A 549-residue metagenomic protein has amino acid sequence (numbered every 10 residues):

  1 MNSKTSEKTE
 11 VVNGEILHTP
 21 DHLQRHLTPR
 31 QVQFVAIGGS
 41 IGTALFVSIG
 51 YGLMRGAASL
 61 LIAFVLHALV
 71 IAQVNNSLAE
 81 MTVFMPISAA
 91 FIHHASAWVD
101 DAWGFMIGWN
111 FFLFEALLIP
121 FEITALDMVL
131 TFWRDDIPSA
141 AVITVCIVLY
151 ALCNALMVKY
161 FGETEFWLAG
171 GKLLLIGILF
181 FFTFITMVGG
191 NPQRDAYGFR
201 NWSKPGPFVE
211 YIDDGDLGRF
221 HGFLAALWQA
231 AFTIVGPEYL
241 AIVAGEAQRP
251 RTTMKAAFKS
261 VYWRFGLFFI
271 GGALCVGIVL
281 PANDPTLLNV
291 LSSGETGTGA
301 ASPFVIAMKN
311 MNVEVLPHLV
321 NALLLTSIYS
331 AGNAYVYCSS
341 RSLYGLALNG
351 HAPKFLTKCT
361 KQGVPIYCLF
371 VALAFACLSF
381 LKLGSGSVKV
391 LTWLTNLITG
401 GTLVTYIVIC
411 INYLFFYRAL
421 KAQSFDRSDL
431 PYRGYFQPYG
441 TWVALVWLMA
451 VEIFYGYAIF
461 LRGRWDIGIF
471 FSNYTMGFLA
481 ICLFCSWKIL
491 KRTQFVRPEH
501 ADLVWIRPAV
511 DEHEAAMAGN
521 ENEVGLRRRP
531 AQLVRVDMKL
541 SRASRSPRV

Functional and structural regions predicted by a protein language model:
M1-G50, M54-A58, I71-A72, N76 (+2 more regions): Membrane-interface "cap" regions at the ends of multi-pass membrane proteins
F34, T43-D135, S139: Extracellular loop-to-transmembrane helix junctions
I87, N110-T124, Q229, I234-E246 (+4 more regions): Membrane-helix boundary/coupling elements in multi-pass transport proteins
F91-H93, D100, E210-D213, A226 (+3 more regions): TM-loop-TM module centered on a large, flexible mid-protein loop between adjacent transmembrane helices in multi-pass
I92-S96, E122-I143, A241-P250, K259-W263 (+3 more regions): Helix-loop-helix connectors at the membrane interface of multi-pass transporters/channels
R134, G170-V315: Helix-loop-helix junctions that connect adjacent transmembrane segments in multi-pass membrane transporters
A140-K204, V235, F258-G266, T395-V408 (+2 more regions): Membrane-interface loop-to-helix entry segments
K358-G363, Y406-N473, R497-L503: C-terminal membrane-solvent junction of multi-pass transporters and transport-like membrane proteins
